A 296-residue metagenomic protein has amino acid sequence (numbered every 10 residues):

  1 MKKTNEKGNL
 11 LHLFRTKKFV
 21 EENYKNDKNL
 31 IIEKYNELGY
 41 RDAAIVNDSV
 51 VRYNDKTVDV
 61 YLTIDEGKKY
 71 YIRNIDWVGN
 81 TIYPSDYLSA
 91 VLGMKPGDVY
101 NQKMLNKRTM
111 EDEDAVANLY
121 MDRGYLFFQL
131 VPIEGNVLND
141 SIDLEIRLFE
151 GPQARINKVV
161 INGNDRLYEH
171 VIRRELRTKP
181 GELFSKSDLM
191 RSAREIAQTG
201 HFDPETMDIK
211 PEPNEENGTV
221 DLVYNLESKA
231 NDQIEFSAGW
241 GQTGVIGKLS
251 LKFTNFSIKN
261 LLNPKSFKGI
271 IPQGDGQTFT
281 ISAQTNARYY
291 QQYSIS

Functional and structural regions predicted by a protein language model:
M1-G244, F253, N263-Y290: Periplasmic polypeptide-binding modules associated with outer-membrane biogenesis and secretion
L249-L251, I295: Membrane-embedded beta-strands of outer-membrane beta-barrel proteins, especially the hydrophobic/small aromatic
P264, I295-S296: Outer-membrane beta-barrel translocator domains and adjoining extracellular loop/strand segments of Gram-negative
